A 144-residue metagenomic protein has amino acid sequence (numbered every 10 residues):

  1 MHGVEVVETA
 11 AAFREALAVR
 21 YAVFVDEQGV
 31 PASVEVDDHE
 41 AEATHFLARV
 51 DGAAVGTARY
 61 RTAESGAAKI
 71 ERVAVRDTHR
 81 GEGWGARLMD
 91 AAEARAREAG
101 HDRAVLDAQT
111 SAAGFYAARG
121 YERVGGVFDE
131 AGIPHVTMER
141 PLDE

Functional and structural regions predicted by a protein language model:
M1-A11, E144: Conserved N-terminal entry element of GNAT/NAT acetyltransferase domains
R20, Y116, Y121: Conserved active-site tyrosine of GNAT-family acetyltransferases
Y21-A54: Active-site rim helix/loop that mediates acceptor-substrate recognition in acyltransferases
L47, A53-T62, G66-A74: Conserved beta-strand in the GNAT
T62-E71, R80, D129-P134: A conserved beta-turn-beta hairpin within the catalytic core of GNAT-like acetyltransferases that forms part
V75, G81-A94: Conserved acetyl-CoA-binding loop-helix of GNAT-fold acetyltransferases
A96-Q109: Conserved GNAT acetyl-CoA-binding A-motif
Q109-T110, D129-E144: C-terminal "cap" of GNAT-fold acetyltransferases
